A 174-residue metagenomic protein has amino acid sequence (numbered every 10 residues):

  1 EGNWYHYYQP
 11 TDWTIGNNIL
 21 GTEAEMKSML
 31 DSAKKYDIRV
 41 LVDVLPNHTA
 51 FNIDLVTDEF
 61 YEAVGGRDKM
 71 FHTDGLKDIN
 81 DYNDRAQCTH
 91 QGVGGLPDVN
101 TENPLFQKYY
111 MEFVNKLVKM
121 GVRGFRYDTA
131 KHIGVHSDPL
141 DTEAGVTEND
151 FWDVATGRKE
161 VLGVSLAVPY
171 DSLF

Functional and structural regions predicted by a protein language model:
E1-M120, H132, H136-F174: Substrate-binding/active-site clefts of carbohydrate-active enzymes
R123: Short acidic/polar active-site loop segments enriched in Thr and Asp
Y127: Conserved TIR/SEFIR loop-to-helix hotspot centered on a Trp-containing motif with a nearby acidic residue
